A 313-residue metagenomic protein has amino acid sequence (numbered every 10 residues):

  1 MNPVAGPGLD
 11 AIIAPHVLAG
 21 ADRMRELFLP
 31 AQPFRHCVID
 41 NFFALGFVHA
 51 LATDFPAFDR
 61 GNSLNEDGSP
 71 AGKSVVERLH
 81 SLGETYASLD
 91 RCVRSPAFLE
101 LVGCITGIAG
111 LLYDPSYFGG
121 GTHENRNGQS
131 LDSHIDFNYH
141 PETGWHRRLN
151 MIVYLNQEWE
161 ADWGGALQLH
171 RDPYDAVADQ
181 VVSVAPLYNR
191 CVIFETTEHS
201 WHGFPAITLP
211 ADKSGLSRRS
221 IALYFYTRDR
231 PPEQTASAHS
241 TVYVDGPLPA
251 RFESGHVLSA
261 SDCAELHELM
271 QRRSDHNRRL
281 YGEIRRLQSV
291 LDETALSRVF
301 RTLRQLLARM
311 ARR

Functional and structural regions predicted by a protein language model:
M1-E26, A31, G46-F55, D59 (+7 more regions): Aromatic-rich, lipid-facing transmembrane alpha helices and their immediate juxtamembrane interface loops in integral
P3-D10, A14, A260-R313: Membrane-proximal basic amphipathic "stem/tether" segments
R25-I105: Non-heme Fe(II)/2-oxoglutarate
H36, H134, H202: Histidine-centered active-site/metal-ligand motif
V38, L112-P115, G121, I193-F194 (+1 more regions): A structural signal for short, well-ordered beta-strand segments and their strand-loop junctions that often border
T53-P56, C92-R147, N156-E158, D162: Non-heme Fe(II) oxygenase catalytic core, chiefly the N-lobe of the double-stranded beta-helix
E142-R147, Q157-L291: Catalytic core of Fe(II)/2-oxoglutarate
N150-I152: Eukaryotic charged/polar low-complexity linker/IDR segments
